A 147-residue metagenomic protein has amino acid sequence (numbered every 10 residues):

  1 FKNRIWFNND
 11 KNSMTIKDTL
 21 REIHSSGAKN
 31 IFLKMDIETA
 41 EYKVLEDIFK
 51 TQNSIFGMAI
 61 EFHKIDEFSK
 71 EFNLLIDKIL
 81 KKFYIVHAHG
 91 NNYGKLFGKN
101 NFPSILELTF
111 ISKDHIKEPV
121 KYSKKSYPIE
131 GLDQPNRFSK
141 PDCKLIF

Functional and structural regions predicted by a protein language model:
F1-F147: Phosphate/nucleotide-binding beta-alpha loop and adjacent structural elements of enzyme active sites
